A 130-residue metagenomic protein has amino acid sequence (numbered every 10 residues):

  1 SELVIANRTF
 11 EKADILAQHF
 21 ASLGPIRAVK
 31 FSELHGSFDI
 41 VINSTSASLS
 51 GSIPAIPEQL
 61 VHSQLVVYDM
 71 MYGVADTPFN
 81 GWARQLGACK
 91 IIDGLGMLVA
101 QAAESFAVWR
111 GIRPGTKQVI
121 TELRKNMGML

Functional and structural regions predicted by a protein language model:
S1-E2, S22, Q85-K90: Conserved S-adenosyl-L-methionine
S1-F20: NAD(P)-binding Rossmann-fold cofactor-contacting core
A21-G24, S44, W109-I112: Short, hinge-like loop/turn segments at secondary-structure boundaries
S22-F38: Short acidic low-complexity segments
S37, S48-V67, G81: Rossmann-fold NAD(P) dinucleotide-binding segment
N43-A47, M71-Y72: Short glycine-/small-residue-rich Rossmann-like dinucleotide-binding loops
L65-K117, E122: Rossmann-fold NAD(P)-binding glycine/threonine-rich loop
T121-L130: C-terminal hydrophobic helical "lid"/dimerization subdomain of Rossmann-like NAD(P)H-dependent oxidoreductases
